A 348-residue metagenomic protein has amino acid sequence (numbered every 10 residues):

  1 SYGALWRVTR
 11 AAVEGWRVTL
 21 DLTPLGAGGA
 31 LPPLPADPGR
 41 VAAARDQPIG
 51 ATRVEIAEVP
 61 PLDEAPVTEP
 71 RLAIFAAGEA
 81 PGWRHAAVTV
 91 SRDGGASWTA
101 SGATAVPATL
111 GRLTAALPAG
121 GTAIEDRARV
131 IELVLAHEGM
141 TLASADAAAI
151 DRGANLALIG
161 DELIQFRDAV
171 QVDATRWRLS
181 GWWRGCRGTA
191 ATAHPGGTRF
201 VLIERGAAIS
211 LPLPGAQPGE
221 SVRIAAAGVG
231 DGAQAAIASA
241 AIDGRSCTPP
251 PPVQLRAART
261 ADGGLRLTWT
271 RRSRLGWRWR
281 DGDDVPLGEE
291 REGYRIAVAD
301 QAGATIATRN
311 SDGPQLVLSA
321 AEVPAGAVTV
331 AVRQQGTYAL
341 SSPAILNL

Functional and structural regions predicted by a protein language model:
S1-L316, A320-L348: C-terminal extracytoplasmic interaction modules
